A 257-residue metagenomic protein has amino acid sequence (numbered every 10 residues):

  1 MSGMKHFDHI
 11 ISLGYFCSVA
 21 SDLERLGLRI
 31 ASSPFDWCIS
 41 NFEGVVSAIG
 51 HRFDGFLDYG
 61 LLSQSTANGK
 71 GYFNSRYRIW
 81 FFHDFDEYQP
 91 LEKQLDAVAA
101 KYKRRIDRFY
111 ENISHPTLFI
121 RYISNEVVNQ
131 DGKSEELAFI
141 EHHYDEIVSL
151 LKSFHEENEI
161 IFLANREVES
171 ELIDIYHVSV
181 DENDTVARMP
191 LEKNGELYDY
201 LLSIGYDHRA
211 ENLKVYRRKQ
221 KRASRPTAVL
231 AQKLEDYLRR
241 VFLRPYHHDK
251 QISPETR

Functional and structural regions predicted by a protein language model:
L13-G71: Adenosine ribonucleotide-centric catalytic and binding domains
G14-F16, R78-D86, T117-V128, N165-R166: Short loop/turn segments at strand-loop or loop-helix junctions that form parts of catalytic or ligand-binding pockets
S18, E87-A97, S124-F139, V168-E169: Short acidic, S/G/P-rich loop/turn micro-motifs used as interaction or catalytic elements
S65-R105: Long acidic/polar interaction regions in large eukaryotic complex-forming proteins
L95-I106, K133-L151: Well-ordered, non-membrane alpha-helical segments in soluble/globular domains
A138-L163, E167, V180-T185: Structural alpha-beta junctions
L163-L213: C-terminal regions of proteins
K214-R257: Membrane-proximal basic amphipathic "stem/tether" segments
